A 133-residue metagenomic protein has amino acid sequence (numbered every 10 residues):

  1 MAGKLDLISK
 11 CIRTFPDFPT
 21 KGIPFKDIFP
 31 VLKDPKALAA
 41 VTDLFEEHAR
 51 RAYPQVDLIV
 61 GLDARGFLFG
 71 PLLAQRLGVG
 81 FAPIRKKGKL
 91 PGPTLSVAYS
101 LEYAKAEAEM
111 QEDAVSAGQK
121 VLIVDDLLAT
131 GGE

Functional and structural regions predicted by a protein language model:
M1-E133: PRPP-associated nucleotide enzymes
